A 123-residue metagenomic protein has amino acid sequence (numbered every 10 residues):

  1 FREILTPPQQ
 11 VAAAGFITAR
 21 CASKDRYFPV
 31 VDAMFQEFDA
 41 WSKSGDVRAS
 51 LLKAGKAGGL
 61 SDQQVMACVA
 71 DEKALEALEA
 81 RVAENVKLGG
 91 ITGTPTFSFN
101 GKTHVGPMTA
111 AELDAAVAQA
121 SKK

Functional and structural regions predicted by a protein language model:
F1-A54: Structural alpha/beta surface segment adjacent to cysteine/selenocysteine redox centers across thiol/disulfide enzymes
K53-K123: C-terminal cap of thioredoxin/glutaredoxin-like
